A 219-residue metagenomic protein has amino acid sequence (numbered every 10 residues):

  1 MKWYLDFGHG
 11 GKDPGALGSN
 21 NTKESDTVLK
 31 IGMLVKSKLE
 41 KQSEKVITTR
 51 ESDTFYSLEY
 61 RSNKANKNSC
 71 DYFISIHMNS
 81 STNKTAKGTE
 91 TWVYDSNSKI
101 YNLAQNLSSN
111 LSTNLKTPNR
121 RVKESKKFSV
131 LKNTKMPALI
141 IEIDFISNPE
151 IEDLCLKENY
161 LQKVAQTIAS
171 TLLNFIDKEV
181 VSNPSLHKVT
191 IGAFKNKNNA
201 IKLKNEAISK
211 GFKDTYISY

Functional and structural regions predicted by a protein language model:
M1-N21: Short glycine-rich His-centered loop
W3, T22-P184, N205, F212: Active-site-proximal helix/loop segments of hydrolytic enzymes
H9-K12, A16, L29, S109 (+4 more regions): Low-complexity, compositionally biased segments
G15-G18, G88, D177, G192: Glycine-centered flexibility motif
L17, T54, K188-V189: Generic anion/oxyanion-binding catalytic loop in active/binding sites
V180-Y219: Solvent-exposed beta-strand motifs enriched in subsets of small alpha/beta binding domains, especially certain
